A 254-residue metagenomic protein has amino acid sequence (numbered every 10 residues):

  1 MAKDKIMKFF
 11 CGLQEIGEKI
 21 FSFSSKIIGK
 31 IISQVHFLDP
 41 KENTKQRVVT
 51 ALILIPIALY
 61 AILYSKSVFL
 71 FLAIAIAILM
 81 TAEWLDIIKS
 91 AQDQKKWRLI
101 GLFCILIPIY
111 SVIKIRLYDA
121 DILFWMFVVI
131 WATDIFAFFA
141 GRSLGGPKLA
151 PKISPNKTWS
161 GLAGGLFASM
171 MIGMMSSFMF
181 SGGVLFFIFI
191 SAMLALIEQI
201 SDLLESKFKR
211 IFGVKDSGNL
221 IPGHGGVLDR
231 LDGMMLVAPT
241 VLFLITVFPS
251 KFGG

Functional and structural regions predicted by a protein language model:
A2-I197: Membrane-embedded alpha-helical bundles of polytopic integral membrane proteins
H36, P40, D216-G223: Juxtamembrane loop-helix boundary motifs flanking transmembrane segments in multi-pass membrane proteins
F139, K207-R210: Pseudouridine synthase
G145-L149, I211-N219: Juxtamembrane helix-boundary/capping and inter-helix hinge elements in multi-pass membrane proteins
S160-A163, N219-G233, G254: Divalent-cation-assisted or electrostatically stabilized phosphate/pyrophosphate-binding catalytic cores
M235, P239-L244: Hydrophobic alpha-helical transmembrane segments of membrane transport and translocation systems, primarily multi-pass
F243-G254: Juxtamembrane boundary at the C-terminal end of a transmembrane helix
